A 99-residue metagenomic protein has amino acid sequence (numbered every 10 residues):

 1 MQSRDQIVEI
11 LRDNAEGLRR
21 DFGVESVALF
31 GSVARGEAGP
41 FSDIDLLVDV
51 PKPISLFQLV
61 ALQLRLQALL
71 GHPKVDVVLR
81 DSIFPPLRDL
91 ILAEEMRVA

Functional and structural regions predicted by a protein language model:
M1-S26, R35-P40, P51-A99: Catalytic core of pol beta-like nucleotidyltransferases
L29: Conserved histidines in hydrophobic membrane contexts and catalytic metal-binding motifs
S32: P-loop (Walker A) phosphate-binding loop of NTP-binding proteins
